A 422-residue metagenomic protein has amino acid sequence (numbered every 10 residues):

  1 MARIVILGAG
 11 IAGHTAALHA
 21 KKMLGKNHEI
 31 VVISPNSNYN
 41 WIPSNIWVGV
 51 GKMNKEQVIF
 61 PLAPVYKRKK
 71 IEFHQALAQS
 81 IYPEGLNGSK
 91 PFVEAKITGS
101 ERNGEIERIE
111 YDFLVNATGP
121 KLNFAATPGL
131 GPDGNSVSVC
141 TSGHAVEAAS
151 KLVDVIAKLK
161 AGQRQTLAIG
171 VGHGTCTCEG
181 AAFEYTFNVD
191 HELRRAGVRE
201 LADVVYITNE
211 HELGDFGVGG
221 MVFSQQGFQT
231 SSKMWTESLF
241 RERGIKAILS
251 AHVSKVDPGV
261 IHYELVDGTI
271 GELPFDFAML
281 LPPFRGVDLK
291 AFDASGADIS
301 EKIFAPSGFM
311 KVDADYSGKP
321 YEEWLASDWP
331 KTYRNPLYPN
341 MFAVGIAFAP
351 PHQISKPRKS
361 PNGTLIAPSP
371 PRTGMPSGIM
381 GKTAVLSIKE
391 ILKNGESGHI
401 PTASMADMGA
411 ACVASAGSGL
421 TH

Functional and structural regions predicted by a protein language model:
A2-Q75, H173-G227: Beta1-alpha1 glycine-rich phosphate/pyrophosphate-binding loop at the start of Rossmann-like nucleotide-binding domains
K22-M23, A347-T364, T402-H422: Flexible, glycine-rich terminal cap/loop adjacent to redox cofactors in electron-transfer oxidoreductases
G25-H28, G104, K160-R164, G197-A202 (+2 more regions): Short helix-terminating capping/connector loops at secondary-structure junctions
E29, R68-A95, D190-D315, Y321 (+1 more regions): A Rossmann-like FAD-binding core segment of flavoenzymes
V31-P35, Y111, V115, T166-G172 (+4 more regions): Extended hydrophobic secondary-structure segments that form protein cores and membrane-embedded regions
H74-E184, N188-G197, M279: FAD-binding core/adjacent interface of flavoenzyme oxidoreductases
N123, P132-Q163, D276, L281-S377: FAD-site-proximal beta/loop scaffold in flavoenzymes
T373-P376, M380-H422: C-terminal, flexible cofactor-proximal segment of oxidoreductases
